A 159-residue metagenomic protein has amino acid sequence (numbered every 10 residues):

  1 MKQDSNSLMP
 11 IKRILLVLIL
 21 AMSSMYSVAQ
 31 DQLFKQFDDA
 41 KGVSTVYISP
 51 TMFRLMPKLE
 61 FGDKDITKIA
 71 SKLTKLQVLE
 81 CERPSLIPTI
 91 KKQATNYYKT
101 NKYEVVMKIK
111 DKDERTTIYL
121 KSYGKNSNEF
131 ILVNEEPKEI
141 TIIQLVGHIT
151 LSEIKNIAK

Functional and structural regions predicted by a protein language model:
M1-Q36: Bacterial Sec-dependent N-terminal signal peptides
D4, T89-I90: A structural boundary/capping signal
V28, I69-S71, K92-Y97: Mature, folded catalytic cores of secreted/periplasmic enzymes
Q30-K41, T95-Y103: Charged, low-complexity, helix/coiled-coil-prone segments
L33-S85, T89: Early exported N-terminus immediately downstream of N-terminal targeting peptides
Q93-I154: Surface-exposed, polar helix/loop patches in the mature regions of secreted/periplasmic/lumenal proteins that form
A158-K159: A recognition module on extended beta-rich or small alphabeta surfaces enriched in W/G with H and D/E
